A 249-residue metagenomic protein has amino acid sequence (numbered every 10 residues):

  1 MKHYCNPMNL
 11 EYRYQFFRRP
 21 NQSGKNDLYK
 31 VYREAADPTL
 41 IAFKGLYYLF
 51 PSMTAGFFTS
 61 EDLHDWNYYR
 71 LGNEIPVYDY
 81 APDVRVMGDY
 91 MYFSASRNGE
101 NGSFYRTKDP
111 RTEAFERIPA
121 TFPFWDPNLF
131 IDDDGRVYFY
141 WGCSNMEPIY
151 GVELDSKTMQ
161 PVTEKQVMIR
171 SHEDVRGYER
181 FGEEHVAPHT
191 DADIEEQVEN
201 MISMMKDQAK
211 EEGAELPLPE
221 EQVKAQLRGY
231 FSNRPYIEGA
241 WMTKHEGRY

Functional and structural regions predicted by a protein language model:
M1-Y249: Carbohydrate-active catalytic/glycan-binding domains of CAZyme proteins, especially the secreted or lumenal ectodomains
